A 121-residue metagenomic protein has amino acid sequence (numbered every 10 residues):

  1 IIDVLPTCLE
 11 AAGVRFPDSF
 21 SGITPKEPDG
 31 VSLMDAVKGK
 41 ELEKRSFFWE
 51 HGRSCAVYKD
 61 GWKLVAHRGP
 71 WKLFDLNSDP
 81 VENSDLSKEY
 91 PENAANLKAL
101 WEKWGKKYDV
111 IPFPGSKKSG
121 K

Functional and structural regions predicted by a protein language model:
I2-L76, W104-F113, K118-K121: C-terminal cap/loop subdomain of S1 sulfatases and analogous C-terminal strand-loop tails that border
L5, N83, W101: Generic structural marker for isolated residues within well-ordered, non-membrane alpha-helices of soluble domains
D79: Intrinsically disordered, low-complexity polar regions and short flexible loop motifs
S84-E92: Active-site-proximal N-terminal segment of extracellular/periplasmic enzymes that hydrolyze or transfer
